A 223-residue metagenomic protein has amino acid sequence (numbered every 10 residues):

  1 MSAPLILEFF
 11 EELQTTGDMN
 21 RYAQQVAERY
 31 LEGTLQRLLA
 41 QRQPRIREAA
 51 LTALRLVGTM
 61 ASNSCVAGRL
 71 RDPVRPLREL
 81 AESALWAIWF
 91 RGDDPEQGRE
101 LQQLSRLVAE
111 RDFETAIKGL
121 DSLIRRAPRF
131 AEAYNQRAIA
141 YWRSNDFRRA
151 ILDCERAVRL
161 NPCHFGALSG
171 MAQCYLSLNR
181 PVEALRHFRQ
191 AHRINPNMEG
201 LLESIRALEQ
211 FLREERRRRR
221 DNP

Functional and structural regions predicted by a protein language model:
A3-P4, Q25-A40, T59-R71, D93-L101 (+1 more regions): Amphipathic alpha-helical scaffolding segments comprising HEAT/armadillo-like alpha-solenoid repeats
L56, A87-R91, A109, R143 (+2 more regions): Register position in tetratricopeptide repeats
